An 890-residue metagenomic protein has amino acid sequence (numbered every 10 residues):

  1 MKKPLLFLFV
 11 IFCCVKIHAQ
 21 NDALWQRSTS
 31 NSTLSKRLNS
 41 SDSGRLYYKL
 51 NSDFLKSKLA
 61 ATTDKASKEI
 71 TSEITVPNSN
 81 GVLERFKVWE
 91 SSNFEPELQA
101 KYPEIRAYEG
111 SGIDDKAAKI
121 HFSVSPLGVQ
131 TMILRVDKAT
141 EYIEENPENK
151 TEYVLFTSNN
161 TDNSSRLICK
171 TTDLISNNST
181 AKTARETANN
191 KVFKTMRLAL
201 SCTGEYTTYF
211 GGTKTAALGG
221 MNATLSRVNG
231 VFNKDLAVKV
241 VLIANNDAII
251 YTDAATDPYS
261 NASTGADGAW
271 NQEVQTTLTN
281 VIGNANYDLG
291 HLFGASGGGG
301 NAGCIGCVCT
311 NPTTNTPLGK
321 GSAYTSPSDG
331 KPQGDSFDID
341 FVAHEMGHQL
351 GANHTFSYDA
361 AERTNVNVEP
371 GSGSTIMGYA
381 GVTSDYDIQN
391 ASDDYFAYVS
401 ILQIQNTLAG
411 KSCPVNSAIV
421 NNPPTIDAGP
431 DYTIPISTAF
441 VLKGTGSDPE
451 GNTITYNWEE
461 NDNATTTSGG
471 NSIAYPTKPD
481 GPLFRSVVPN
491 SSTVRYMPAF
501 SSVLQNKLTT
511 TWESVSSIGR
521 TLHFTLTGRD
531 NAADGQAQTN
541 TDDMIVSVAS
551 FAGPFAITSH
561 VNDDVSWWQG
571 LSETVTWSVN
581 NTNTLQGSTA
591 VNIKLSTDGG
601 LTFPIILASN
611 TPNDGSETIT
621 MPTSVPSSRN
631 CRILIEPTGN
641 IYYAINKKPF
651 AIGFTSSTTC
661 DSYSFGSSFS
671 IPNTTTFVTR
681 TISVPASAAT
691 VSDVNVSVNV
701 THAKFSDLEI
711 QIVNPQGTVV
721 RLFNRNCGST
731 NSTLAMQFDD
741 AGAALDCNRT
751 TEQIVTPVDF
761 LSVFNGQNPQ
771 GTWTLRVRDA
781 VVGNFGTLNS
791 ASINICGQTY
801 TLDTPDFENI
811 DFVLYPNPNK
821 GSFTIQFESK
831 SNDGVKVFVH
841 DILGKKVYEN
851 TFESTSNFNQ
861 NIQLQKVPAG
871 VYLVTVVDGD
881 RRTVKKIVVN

Functional and structural regions predicted by a protein language model:
K2-F7, C13-A19, P805-Y815, N819-N890: C-terminal outer-membrane/trafficking sorting elements
Q20-N146, A269-W270: N-terminal prosegments of processed precursors
N21-W25, T29-S35, V154-G306: Fold-level signature of zinc-dependent metallopeptidase catalytic domains
V241, T455-I518, N592-E617, G717-N765: Exoplasmic/lumenal beta-rich domain surfaces
I243-A269, T313-S392, E459, N463-S468: The catalytic-center signature of Zn2+-dependent metalloproteases
L408-T425, V546-F555: Proline/serine/threonine-rich low-complexity linkers at boundaries of modular beta-sandwich domains
I434, T445-E450, D530, V575 (+5 more regions): Extracellular acidic, Ser/Thr/Pro-rich low-complexity tracts
P612, T623-R629, N640-P805, P818: Loop and turn regions of beta-sandwich accessory domains that flank beta-strands and are enriched in small/polar
